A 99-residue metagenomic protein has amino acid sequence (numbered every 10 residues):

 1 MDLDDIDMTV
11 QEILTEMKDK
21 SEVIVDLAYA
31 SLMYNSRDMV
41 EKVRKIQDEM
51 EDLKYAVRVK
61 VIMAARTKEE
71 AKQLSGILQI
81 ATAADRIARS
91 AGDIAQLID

Functional and structural regions predicted by a protein language model:
M1-D99: Cytosolic, long alpha-helical scaffolding segments
